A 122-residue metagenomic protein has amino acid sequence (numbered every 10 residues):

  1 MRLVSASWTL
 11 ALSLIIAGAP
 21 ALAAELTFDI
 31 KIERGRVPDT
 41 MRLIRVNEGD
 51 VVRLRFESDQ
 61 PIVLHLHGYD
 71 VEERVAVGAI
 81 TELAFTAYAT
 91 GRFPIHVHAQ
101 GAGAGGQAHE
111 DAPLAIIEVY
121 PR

Functional and structural regions predicted by a protein language model:
M1-S7: Positively charged n-region of N-terminal signal peptides that target proteins for export
S7-A17: Bacterial N-terminal signal peptides
A19-A23: Sec/Tat signal peptide C-region and signal peptidase I cleavage site
A24, D29-I30, V75-R122: Extracellular/periplasmic metallocenter environments
A24-G49: N-terminal edge beta-strand
R34-L43, L66-Y69, G78-L83: N-terminal post-signal-peptidase region of extra-cytosolic proteins
R42-Q60, T81-A89, F93: Beta-strand cores of secreted/periplasmic/IMS beta-sandwich domains, seen most often in copper-related folds
V63-H65, H96: Beta-strand signatures of extracellular beta-sandwich domains
